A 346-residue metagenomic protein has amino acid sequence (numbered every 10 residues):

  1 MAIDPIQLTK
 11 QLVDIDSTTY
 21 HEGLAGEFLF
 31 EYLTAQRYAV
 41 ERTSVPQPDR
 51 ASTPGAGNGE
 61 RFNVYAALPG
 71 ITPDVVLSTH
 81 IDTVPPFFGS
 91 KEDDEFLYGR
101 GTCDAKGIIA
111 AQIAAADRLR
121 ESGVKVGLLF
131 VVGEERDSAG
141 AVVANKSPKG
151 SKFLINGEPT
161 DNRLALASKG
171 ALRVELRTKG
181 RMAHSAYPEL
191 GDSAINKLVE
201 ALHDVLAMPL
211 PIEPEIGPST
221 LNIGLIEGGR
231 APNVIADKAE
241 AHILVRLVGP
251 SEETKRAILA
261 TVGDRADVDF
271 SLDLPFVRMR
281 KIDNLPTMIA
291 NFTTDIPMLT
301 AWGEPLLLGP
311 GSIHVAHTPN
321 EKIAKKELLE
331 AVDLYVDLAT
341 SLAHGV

Functional and structural regions predicted by a protein language model:
M1-A2, Q11, R37, I81 (+4 more regions): Secretory-pathway/membrane protein signature
M1-R100, L307: Acidic/His- and Gly-rich active-site-bordering loop/insert found across diverse amide/peptide-bond hydrolases
V76, L97, K152-N156, R173-E175 (+1 more regions): Short glycine-aspartate micro-motif
L97-A110, E135, D192-I195, K322-K325 (+1 more regions): Short, conserved micro-motifs enriched in small and acidic residues
A105-R173, E213-P214: Acidic/histidine-rich catalytic neighborhood of metal-dependent amide-processing enzymes
P159, L166, R173-V346: Metal-dependent amide/peptide-bond hydrolase catalytic core, centered on the "pita-bread" metallohydrolase fold
